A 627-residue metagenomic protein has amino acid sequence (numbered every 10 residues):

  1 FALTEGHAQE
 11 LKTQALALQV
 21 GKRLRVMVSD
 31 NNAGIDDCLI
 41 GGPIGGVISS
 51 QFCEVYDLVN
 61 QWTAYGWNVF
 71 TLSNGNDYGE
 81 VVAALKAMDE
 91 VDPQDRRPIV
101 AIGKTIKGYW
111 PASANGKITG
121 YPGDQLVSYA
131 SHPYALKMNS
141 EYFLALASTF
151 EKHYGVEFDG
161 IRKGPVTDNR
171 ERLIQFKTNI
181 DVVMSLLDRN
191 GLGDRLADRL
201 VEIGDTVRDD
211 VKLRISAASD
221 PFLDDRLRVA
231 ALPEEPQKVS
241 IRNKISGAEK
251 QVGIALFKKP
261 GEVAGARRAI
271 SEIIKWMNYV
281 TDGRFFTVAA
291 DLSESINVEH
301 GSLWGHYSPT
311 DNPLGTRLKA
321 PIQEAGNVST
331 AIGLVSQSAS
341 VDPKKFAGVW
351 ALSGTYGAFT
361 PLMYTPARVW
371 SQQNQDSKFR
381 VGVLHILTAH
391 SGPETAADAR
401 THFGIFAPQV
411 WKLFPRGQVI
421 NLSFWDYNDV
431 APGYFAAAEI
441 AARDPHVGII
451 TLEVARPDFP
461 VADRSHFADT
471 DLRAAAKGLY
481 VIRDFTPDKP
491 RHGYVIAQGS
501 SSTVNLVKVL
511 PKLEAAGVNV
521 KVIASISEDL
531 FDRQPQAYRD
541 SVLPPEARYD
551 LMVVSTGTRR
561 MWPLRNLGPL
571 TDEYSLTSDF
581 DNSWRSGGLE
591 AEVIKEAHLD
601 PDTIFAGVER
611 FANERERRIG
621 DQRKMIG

Functional and structural regions predicted by a protein language model:
L3-T4, A8-L187, P393-F406, N421 (+2 more regions): Thiamine diphosphate
T178-F459, A524-D529, P535, D540-P545 (+1 more regions): Thiamine diphosphate
